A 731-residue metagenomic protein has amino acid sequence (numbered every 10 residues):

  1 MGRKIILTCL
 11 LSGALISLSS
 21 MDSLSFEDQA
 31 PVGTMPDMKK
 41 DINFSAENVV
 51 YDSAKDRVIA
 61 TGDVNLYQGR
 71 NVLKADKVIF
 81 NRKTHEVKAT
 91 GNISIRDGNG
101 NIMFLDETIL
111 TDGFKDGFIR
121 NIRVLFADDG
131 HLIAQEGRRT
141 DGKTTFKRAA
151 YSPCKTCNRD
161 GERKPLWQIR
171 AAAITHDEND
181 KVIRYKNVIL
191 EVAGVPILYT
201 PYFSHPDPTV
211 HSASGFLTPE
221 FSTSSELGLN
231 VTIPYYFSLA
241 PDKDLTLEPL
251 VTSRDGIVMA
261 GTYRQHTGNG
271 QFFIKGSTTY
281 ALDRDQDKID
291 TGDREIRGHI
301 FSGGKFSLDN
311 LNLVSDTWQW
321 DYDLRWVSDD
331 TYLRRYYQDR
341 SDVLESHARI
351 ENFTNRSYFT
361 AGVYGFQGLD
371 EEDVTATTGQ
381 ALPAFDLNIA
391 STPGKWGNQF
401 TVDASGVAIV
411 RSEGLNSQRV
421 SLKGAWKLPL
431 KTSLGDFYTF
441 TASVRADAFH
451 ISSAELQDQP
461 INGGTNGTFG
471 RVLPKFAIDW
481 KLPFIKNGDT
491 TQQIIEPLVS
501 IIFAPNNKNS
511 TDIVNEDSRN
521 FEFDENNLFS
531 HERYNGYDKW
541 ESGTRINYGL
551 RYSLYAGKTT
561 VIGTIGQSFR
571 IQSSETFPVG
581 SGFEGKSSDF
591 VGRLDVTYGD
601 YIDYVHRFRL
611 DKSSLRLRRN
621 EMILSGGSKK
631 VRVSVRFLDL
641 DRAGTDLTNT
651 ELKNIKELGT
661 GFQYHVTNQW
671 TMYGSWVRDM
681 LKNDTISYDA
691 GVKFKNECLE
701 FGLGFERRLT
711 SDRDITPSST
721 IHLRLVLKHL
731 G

Functional and structural regions predicted by a protein language model:
M1-C9: Bacterial N-terminal signal peptides that target proteins for export
T8-S17: Bacterial N-terminal signal peptides
L10, S45-V49, I478: Short, Lys/Arg-rich amphipathic segments at extreme N-termini
S17-S20, S613: Intrinsic low-complexity, intrinsically disordered segments enriched in polar/basic residues
M21-R148, Q168-H176, K181-I183, L247 (+2 more regions): N-terminal amphipathic/hydrophobic interface segments
E107-L110, F114-F118, V124-T145, A149-I169 (+1 more regions): Outer-membrane beta-barrel proteins and related beta-barrel translocases across Gram-negative bacteria
